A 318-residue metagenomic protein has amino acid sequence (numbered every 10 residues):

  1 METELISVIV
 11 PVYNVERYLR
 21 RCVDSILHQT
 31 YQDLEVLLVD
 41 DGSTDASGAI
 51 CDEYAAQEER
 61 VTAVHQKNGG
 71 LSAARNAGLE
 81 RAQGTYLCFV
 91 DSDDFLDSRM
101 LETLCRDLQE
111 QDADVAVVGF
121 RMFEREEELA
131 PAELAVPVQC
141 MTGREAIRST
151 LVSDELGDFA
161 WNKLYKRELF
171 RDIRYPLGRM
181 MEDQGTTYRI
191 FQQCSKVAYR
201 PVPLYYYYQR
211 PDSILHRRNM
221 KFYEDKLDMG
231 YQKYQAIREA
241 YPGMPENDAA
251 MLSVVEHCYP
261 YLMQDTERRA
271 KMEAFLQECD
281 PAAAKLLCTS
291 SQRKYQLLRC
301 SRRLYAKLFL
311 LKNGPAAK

Functional and structural regions predicted by a protein language model:
M1-L27: N-proximal low-complexity "stem/linker" segments adjacent to membrane-targeting elements
R20, L34, D45-E53, F95 (+1 more regions): Acidic helix N-cap motif at the loop->helix transition within catalytic regions of sugar-transfer enzymes
S25, Q32, D40-I50, K67: A conserved acidic beta->alpha catalytic loop
Q66-A82: Glycine-rich, basic loop-to-helix element that forms the pyrophosphate-binding segment of sugar-nucleotide handling
L71, S92-V197, D212-R218, S291-R293: Donor-binding/catalytic cores of nucleotide-activated saccharide and glycerol-phosphate transferases/polymerases
L87: Short aromatic/hydrophobic "clamp" motif used to bind/position activated sugar donors
L204-P211, R217-D248, Q264-A283: Catalytic core of nucleotide-sugar-dependent glycosyltransferases
T266-K318: Membrane-interface aromatic/basic loop that binds lipid-linked glycans or pyrophosphate carriers, typified by
